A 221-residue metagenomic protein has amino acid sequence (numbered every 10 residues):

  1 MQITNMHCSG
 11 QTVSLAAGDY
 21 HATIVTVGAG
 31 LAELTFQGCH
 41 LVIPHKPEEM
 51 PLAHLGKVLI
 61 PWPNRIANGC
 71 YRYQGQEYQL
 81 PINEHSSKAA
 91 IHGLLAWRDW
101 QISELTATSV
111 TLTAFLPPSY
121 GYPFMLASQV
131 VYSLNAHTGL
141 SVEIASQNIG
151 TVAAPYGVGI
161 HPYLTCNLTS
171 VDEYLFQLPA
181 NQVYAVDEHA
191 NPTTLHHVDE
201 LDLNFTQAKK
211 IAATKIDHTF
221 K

Functional and structural regions predicted by a protein language model:
M1-L80: Beta-strand-rich N-terminal accessory domains
Q2-I3, I82-A136: Extended, loop-rich substrate-binding clefts of extracytoplasmic carbohydrate-active enzymes
T12-S14, H21-T23, S109-T113, Q129-V131 (+3 more regions): Beta-strand secondary-structure signal
L15, L116-Y156, I160-N167: Acidic, contiguous internal or C-terminal segments within carbohydrate-active enzymes that form a structured patch used
T23, R65, Y73-H85, D172-L175 (+1 more regions): Surface-exposed interaction patch
E33-Q37, A89-G93, G121-M125, T151-G157 (+2 more regions): A short, polar/proline- and glycine-enriched secondary-structure boundary/capping micro-motif
Y163-K221: Active-site/ligand-binding surface loops and adjacent short beta/alpha elements that line catalytic pockets across
